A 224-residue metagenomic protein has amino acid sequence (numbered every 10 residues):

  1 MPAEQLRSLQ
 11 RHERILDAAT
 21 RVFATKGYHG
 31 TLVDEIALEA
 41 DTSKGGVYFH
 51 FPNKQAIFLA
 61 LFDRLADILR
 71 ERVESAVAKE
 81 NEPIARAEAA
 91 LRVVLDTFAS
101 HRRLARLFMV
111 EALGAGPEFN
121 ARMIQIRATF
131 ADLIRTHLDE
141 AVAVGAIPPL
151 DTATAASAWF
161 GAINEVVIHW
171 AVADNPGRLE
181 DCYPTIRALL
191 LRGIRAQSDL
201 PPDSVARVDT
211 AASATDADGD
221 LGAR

Functional and structural regions predicted by a protein language model:
P2, V93-S100, A131-D132, T136-A143 (+2 more regions): C-terminal peripheral helix-coil segments that are non-catalytic and often amphipathic
A3, L61-A90, I134, L138-A143: Amphipathic alpha-helical linker/stalk segments
R11, K54, L61, L65 (+9 more regions): Hydrophobic/aromatic residues within well-ordered alpha-helical segments
R14, A18, V22-A56, A60: Helix-turn-helix
A60, E74-R103, A155-W159, Y183 (+2 more regions): Hydrophobic alpha-helical connector segments
D67-R70, P117-V144, A153-S157, D181-P184 (+1 more regions): Amphipathic alpha-helical packing segments from all-alpha helical-bundle domains
A99-N120, R135-T136, I168-V172, D203: Amphipathic alpha-helical segments used for helix-helix packing
